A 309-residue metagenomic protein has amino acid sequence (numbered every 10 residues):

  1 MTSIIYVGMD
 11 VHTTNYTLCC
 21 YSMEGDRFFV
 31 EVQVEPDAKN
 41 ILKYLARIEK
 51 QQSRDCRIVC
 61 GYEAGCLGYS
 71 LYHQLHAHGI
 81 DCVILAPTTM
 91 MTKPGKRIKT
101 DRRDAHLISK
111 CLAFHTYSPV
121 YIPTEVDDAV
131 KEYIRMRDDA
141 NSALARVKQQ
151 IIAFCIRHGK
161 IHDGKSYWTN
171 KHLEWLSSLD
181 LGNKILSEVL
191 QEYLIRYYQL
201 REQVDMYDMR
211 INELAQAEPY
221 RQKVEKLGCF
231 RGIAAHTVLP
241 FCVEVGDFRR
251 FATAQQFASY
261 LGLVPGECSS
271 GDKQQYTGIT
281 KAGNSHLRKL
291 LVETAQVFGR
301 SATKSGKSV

Functional and structural regions predicted by a protein language model:
M1-V309: A detector of single, family-specific signature residues that are central to catalytic or substrate-handling motifs
